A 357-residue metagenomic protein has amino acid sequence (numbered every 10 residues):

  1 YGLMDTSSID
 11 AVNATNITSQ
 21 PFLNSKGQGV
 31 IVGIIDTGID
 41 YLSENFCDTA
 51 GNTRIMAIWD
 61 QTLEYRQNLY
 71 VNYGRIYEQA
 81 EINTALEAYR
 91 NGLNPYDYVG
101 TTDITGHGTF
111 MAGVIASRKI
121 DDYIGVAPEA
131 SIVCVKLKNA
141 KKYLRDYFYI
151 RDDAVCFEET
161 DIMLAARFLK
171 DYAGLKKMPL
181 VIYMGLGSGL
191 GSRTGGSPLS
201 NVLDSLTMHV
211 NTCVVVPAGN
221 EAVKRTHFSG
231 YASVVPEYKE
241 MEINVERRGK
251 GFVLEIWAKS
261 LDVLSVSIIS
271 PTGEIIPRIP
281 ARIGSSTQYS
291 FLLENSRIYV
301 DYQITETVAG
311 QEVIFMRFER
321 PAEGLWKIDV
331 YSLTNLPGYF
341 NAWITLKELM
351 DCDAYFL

Functional and structural regions predicted by a protein language model:
Y1-I31, G38-R54, V313-M316, P321-W326 (+1 more regions): Autoinhibitory propeptides
S19-F22, V99-G100, I120-Y123, V202-L203 (+3 more regions): Generic recognition of flexible, low-complexity loop/linker segments
P21-T160, K177-M178, K250, L261-D262: Subtilisin-like serine protease catalytic core
D48-R54, S200, A232-V234: Glycine-rich, phosphate-binding/catalytic loops in enzymes
K141-A232, G249-V263, I269-T272, S286 (+1 more regions): Substrate-binding/access-modulating region of protease and related hydrolase catalytic domains
S233-E246, I314: Non-catalytic, beta-strand-enriched accessory regions in extracellular/secretory proteins and membrane protein
E274-P280: Surface-exposed loop/edge segments in extracytoplasmic proteins
A281-Y289: A surface/secretory-pathway sequence property marking extracellular, secreted, or lumenal proteins enriched
